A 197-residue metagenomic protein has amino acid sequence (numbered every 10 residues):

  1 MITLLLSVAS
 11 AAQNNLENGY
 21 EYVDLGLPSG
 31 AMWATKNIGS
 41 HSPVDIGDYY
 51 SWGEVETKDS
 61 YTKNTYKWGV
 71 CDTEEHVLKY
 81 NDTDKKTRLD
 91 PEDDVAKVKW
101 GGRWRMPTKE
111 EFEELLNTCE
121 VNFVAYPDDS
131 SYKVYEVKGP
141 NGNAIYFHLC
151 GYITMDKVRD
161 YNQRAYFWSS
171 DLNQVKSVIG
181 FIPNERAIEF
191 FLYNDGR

Functional and structural regions predicted by a protein language model:
M1-N14: Bacterial Sec-dependent N-terminal signal peptides
N15-R197: C-terminal, surface-exposed recognition/capping segments
